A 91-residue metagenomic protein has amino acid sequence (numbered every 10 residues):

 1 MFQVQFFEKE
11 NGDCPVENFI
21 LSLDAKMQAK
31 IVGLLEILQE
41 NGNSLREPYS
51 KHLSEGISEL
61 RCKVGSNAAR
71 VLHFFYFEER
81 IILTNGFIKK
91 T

Functional and structural regions predicted by a protein language model:
M1-A68, F77-I81, K90-T91: Basic, Lys/Arg-enriched alpha-helical interface segments
T84: ATP-dependent carboxylate-activation loops
